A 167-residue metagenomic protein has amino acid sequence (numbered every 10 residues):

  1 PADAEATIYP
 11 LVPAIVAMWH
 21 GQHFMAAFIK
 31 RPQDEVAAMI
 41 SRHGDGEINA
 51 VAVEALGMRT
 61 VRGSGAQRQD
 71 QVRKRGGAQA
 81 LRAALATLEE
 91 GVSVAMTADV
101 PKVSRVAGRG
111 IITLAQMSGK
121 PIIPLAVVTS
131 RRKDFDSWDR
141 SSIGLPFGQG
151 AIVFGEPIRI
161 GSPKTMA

Functional and structural regions predicted by a protein language model:
P1-L11: N-terminal signal-anchor transmembrane helix
P13-V72: Catalytic core of membrane glycerolipid acyltransferases/transacylases, capturing the structured, soluble-facing
W19, K74-A78, S104: A conditional alpha-helix N-cap/helix-loop micro-motif detector
Q67, R75-Q79, S130-K133: Active-site and donor-binding regions of nucleotide-sugar-utilizing enzymes
A80-S118: Catalytic-site beta-strand/loop segments enriched in glycine and acidic/polar residues
V106-K164: A cross-family acyltransferase "interaction/gating" segment
A167: Charged phosphate-binding loop/patch that engages nucleotide di/tri-phosphates or the phosphate backbone of nucleic
